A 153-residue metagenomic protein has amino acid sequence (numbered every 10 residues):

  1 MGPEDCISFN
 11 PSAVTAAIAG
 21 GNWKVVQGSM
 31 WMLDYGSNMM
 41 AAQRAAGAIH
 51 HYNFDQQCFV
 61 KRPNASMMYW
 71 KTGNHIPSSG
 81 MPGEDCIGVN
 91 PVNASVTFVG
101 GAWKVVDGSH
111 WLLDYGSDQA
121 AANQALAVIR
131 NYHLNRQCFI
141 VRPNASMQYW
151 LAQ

Functional and structural regions predicted by a protein language model:
M1-Q153: Acidic/polar low-complexity segments and flexible, solvent-exposed patches
